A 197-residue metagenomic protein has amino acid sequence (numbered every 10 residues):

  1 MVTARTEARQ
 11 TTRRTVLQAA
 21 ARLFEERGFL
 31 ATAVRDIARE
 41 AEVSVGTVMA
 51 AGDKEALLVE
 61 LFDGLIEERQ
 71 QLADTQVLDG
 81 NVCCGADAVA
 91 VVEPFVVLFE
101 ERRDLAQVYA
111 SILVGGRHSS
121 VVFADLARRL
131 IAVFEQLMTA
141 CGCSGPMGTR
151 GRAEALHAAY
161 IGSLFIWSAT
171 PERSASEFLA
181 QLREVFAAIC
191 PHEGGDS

Functional and structural regions predicted by a protein language model:
M1, V97, A132-C143, G162-S197: C-terminal peripheral helix-coil segments that are non-catalytic and often amphipathic
M1-T11, R22, E193-S197: N-terminal intrinsically disordered/low-complexity leader segments
T15, A19-A56, E60: Helix-turn-helix
E60, L98-A124, F165-A169: Amphipathic alpha-helical segments used for helix-helix packing
G64-Q70: Short, basic, alpha-helical segments at the C-terminal edge of helix-turn-helix-like DNA-binding modules
Q70, E101, R117-C143, R150-E154 (+1 more regions): Amphipathic alpha-helical packing segments from all-alpha helical-bundle domains
D74-R103, S144, T149, A153-L156 (+1 more regions): Hydrophobic alpha-helical connector segments
